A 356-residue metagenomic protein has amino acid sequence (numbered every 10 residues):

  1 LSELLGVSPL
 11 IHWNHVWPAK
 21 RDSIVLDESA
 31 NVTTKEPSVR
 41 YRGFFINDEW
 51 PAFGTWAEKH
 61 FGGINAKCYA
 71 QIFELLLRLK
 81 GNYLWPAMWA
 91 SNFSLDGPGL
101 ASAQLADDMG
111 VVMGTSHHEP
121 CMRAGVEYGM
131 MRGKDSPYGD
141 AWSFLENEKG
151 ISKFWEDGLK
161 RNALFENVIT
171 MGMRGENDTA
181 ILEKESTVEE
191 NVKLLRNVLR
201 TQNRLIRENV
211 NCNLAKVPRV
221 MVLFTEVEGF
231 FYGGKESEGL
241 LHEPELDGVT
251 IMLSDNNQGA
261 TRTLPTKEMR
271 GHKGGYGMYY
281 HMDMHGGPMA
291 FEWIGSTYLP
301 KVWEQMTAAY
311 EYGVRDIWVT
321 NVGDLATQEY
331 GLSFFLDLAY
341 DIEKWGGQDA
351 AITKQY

Functional and structural regions predicted by a protein language model:
L1, N47-A66, N82-S94, M131-S152 (+2 more regions): The substrate-binding groove and active-site-proximal loops of carbohydrate-active enzymes, especially glycoside
L1-T55, K59-L79, E176, P300: Solvent-exposed alpha-helical segments and adjacent loops that form catalytic or protein-interaction surfaces
V16-E28, T33-K35, W89, G97-L100 (+2 more regions): Gly/Pro-rich turn-and-neighbor structural signature
V39, G63-N92, P98-A101, L105-S116 (+2 more regions): Catalytic domains of carbohydrate-active enzymes, especially glycoside hydrolases
E49, G81, M88-N92, P98 (+8 more regions): An acidic- and aromatic-residue-enriched active-site/binding cleft used to recognize and process polar
K59-F61, L100-A103, Y128-K134, E185-N191 (+4 more regions): Short secondary-structure boundary/capping segments
G62-L76, F231-E236, T263, Y298-A308: Short, acidic/polar
L77, N82-W85, L95, T250-G259 (+1 more regions): Structured mid-domain segments that build the active-site/substrate or prosthetic-cofactor binding neighborhood
